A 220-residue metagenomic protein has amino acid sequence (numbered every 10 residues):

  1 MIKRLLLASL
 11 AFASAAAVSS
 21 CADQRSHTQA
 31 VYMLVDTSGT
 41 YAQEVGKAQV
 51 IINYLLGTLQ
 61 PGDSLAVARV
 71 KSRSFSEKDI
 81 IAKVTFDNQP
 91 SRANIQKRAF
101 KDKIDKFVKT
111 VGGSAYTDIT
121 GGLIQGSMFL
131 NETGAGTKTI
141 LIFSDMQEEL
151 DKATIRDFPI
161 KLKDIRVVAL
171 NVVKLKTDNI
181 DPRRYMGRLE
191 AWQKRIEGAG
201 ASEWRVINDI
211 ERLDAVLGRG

Functional and structural regions predicted by a protein language model:
M1-S9: Bacterial N-terminal signal peptides that target proteins for export
A17-S20: C-terminal motif of bacterial Sec signal peptides marking the signal peptidase cleavage site
A22-Q24: Bacterial signal peptide processing site
H27-N88, T139-L141, I207-L213: Von Willebrand factor
Q29, G113-K163: Exposed acidic/Ser/Thr-rich ligand/metal-binding surfaces
Y41-E44, F75-K78, E148-T154, K176-N179 (+1 more regions): Extracytoplasmic/secreted cell-surface and envelope-processing proteins
D87-T137, L175: Von Willebrand factor
Q147-A191: VWA/integrin I-like adhesion module and closely mimicked acidic/polar interface patches used
